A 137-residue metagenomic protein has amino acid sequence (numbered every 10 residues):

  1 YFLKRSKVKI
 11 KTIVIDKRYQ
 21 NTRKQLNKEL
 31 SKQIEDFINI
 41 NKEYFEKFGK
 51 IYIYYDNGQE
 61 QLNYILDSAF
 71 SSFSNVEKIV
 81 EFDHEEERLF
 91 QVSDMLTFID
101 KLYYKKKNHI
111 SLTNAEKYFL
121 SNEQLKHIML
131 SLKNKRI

Functional and structural regions predicted by a protein language model:
Y1-I137: Phosphate-ester processing/binding pockets and catalytic centers
